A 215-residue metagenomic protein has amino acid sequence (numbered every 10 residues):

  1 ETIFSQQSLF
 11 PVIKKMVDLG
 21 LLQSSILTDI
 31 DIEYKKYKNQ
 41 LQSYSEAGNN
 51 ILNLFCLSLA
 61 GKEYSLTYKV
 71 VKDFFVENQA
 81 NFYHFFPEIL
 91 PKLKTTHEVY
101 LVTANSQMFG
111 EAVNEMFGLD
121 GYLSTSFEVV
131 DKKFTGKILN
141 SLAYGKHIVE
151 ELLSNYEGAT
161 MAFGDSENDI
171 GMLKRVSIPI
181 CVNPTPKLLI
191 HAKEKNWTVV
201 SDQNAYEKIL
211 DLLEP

Functional and structural regions predicted by a protein language model:
E1-P11, L173: Asp-based phosphoryl-transfer active-site loop
S8-L9, V17, L21-K92, E98: A metal-dependent, Asp-based hydrolase signature
K69-V70, V76-P215: C-terminal cap/substrate-recognition subdomain and adjoining C-terminal extension of metal-dependent phosphatase-like
